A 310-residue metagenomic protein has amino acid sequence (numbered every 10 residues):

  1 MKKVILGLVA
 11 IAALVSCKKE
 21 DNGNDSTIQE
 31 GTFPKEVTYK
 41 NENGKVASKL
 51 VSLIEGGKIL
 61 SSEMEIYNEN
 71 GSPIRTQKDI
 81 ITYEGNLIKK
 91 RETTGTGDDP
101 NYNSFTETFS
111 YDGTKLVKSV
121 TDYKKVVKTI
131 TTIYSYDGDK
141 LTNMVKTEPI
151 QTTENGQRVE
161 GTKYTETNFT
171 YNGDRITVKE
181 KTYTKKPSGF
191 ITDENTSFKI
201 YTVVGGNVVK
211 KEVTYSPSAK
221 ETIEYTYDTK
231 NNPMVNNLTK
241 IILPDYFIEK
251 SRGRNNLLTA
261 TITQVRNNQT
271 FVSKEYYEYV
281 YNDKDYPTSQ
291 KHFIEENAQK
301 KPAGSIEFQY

Functional and structural regions predicted by a protein language model:
M1-V4, K18-K19: Positively charged n-region of N-terminal signal peptides that target proteins for export
V4-A12: Sec-dependent N-terminal signal peptides
L14-S16: C-terminal motif of bacterial Sec signal peptides marking the signal peptidase cleavage site
K19-Y310: Buried hydrophobic residues that stabilize the cores of well-folded domains
